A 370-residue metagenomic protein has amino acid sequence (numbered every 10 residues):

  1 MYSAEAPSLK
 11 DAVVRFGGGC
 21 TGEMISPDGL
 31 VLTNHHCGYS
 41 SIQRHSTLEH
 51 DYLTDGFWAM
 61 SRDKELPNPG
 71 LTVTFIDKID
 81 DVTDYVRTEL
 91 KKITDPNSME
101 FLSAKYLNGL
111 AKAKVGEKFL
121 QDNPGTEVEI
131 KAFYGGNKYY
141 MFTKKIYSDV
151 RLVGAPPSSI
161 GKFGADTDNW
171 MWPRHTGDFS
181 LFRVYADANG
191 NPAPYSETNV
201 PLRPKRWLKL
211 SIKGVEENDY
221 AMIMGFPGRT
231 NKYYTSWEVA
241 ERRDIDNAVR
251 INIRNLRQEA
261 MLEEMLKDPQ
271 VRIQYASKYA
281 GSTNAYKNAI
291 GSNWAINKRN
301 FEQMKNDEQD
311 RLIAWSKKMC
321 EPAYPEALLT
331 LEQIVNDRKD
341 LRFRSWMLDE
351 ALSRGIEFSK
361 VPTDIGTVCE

Functional and structural regions predicted by a protein language model:
M1-E370: Terminal presequence/propeptide segments associated with secretion/organelle targeting and zymogen/polyprotein
